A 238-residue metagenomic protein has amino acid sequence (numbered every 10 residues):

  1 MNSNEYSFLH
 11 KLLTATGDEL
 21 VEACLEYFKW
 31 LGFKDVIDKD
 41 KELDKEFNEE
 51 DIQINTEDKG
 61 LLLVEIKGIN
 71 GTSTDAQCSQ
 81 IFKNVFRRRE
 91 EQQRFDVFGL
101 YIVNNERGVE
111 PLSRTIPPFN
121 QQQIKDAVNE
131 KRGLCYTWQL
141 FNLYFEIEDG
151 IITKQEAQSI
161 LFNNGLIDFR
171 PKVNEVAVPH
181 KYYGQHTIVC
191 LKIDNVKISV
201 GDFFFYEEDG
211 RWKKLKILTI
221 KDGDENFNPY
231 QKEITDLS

Functional and structural regions predicted by a protein language model:
N4-F169: Catalytic core segments in nucleotide and nucleic-acid processing enzymes
N174-S238: Beta-strand/loop-dominated core regions that host nucleotide or nucleotide-derived cofactor-binding catalytic loops
